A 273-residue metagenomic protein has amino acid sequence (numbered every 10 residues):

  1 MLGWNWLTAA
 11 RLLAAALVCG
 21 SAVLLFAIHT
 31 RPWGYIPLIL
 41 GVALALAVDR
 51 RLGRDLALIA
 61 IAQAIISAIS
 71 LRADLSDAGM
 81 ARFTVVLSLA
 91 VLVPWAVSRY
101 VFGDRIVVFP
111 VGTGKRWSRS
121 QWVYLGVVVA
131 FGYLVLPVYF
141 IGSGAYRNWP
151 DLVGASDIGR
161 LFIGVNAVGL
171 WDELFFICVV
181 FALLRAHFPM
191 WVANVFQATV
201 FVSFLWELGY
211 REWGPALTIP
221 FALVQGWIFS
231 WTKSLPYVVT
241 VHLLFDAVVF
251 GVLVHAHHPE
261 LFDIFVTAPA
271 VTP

Functional and structural regions predicted by a protein language model:
M1-Y35, V138-Y139, R160-V165, L183-H187: Alpha-helical transmembrane segments and their cytosolic membrane-interface
W4-V23, L58-I66, L125-Y133, N194-Q197: Alpha-helical transmembrane segments
N5-L7, L44-I59, R185-M190, S230-P236: Membrane-helix interface "capping/anchor" motifs
V23-V101: Alpha-helical transmembrane segments in multi-pass membrane proteins
P32-A43, T84-L92, I158-F162, W171 (+3 more regions): Membrane-embedded alpha-helical segments of multi-pass membrane proteins, especially the transmembrane helices
L75-L87, A96-V168, P259-P273: Juxtamembrane helix-loop-helix connectors linking adjacent transmembrane helices in multi-pass membrane enzymes
G112-R119, L170-F196, S230-S234: Membrane-interface helix/loop boundary segments of multi-pass membrane proteins
N194-A198, V202-W206, Y210-A270: Functionally important transmembrane alpha-helices
